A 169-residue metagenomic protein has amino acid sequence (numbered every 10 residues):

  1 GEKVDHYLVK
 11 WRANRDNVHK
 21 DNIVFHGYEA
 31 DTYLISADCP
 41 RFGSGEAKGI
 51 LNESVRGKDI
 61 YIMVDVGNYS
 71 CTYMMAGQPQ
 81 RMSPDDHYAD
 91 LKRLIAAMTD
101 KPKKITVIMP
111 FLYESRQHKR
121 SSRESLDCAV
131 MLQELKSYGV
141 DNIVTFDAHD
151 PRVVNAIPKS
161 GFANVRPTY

Functional and structural regions predicted by a protein language model:
G1-Y169: PRPP-associated nucleotide enzymes
